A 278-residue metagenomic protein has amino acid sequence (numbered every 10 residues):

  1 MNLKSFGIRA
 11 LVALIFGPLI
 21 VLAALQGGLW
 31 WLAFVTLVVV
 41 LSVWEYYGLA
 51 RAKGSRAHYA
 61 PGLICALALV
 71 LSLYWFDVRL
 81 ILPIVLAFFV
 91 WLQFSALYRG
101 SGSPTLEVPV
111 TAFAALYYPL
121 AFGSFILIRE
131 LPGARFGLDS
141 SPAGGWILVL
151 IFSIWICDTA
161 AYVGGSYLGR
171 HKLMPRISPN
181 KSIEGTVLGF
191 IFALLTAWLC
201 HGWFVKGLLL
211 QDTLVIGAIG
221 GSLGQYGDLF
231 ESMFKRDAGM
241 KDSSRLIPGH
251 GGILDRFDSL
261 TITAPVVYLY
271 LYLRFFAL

Functional and structural regions predicted by a protein language model:
N2-I216: Membrane-embedded alpha-helical bundles of polytopic integral membrane proteins
E231: Acidic, glycine-rich loop-and-beta core segments that form the ion-binding/anion-interacting portion of active sites
D237-S259: Interfacial loop-to-transmembrane junctions
T263-A264: C-terminal-most transmembrane helix of multi-pass membrane proteins
L269-L278: Juxtamembrane boundary at the C-terminal end of a transmembrane helix
